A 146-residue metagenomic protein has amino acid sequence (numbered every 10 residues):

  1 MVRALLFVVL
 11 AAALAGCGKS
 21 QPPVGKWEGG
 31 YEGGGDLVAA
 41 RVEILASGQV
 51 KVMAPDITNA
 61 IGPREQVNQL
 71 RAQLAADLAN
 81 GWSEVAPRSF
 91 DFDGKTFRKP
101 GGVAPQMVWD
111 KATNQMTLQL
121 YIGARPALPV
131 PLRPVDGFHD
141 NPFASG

Functional and structural regions predicted by a protein language model:
M1-L6: Bacterial N-terminal signal peptides that target proteins for export
A13-G16: C-terminal motif of bacterial Sec signal peptides marking the signal peptidase cleavage site
K19: Short, conserved catalytic or interaction motifs in soluble domains
P22-V24, V42-K51, F92-D93, V108-M116 (+1 more regions): Short, solvent-exposed coil/turn segments at beta-strand boundaries
P22-V38: Tryptophan-anchored aromatic micro-motifs
G33-V38, P55-Q115, L120-I122: Contiguous, well-ordered beta-strand patches that form the walls/edges of small beta-barrel/beta-sandwich domains
V130-G146: Short, low-complexity, Pro/Ser/Thr/Gly-rich segments in the mature regions of secreted, periplasmic
